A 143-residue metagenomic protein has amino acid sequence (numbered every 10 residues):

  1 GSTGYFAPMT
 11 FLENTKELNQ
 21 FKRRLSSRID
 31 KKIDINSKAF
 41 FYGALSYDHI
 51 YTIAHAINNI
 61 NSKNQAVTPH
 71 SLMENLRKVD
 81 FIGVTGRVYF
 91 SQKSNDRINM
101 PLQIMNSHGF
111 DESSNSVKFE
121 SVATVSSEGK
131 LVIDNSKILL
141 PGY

Functional and structural regions predicted by a protein language model:
G1-K16, A44-Y47, N59-N61: Extracellular/periplasmic bilobed ligand-binding domains
T3-G4, N19, F40, L45 (+2 more regions): Intrinsically disordered, low-complexity segments enriched in small/polar residues
E13-K31: A structural motif
L25-I133: Segments of small-molecule ligand-sensing domains
K130-Y143: Short, surface-exposed secondary-structure junctions/capping segments
